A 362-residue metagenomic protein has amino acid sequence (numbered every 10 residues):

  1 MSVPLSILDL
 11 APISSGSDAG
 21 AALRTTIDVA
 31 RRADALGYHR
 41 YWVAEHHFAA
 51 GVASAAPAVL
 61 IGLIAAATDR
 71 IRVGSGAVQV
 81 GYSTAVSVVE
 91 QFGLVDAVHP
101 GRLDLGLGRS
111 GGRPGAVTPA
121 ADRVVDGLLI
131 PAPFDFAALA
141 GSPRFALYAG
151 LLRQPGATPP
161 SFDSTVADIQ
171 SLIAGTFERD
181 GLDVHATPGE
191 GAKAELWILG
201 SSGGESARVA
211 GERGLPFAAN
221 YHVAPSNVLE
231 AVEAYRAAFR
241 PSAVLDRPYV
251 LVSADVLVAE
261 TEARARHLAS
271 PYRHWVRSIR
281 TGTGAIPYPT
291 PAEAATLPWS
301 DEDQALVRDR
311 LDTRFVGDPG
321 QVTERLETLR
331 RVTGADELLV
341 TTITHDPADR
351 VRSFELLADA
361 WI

Functional and structural regions predicted by a protein language model:
M1-V73: N-terminal beta1-alpha1-beta2 module of alpha/beta enzyme domains
L5, A33, G37, E45 (+6 more regions): Conserved, mostly hydrophobic/aromatic
L5-D9, Y41-V43, R72-S75, L103-L107 (+4 more regions): Hydrophobic faces of well-ordered beta-strands that scaffold small-molecule active sites in alpha/beta enzyme cores
D9-R24, V78-V86, R109, E190-S202 (+2 more regions): Active-site mouth loops of central-metabolism enzymes
G20-R32, S202-R208, P319-T328: Short, acidic/polar
G81-G127: A generic, well-ordered mixed alpha/beta core segment in the N-terminal half of proteins
P119-A120, V124-T187, S226-T333, I362: An alpha-helical appendage that flanks or caps ligand/catalytic pockets
E205-V228, V232: A conserved active-site cap/scaffold subdomain adjacent to cofactor or substrate pockets
